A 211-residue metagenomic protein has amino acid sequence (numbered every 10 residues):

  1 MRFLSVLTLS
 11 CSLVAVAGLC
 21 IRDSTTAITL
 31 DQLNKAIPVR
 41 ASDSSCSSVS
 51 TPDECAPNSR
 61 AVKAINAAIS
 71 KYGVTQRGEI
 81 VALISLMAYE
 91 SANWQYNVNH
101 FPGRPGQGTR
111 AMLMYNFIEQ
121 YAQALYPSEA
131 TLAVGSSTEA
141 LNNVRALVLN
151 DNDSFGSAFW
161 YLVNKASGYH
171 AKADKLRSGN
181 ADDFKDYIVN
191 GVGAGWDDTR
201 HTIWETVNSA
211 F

Functional and structural regions predicted by a protein language model:
M1-S24, F211: Fungal secretory targeting signals
T8, G193-F211: A cross-kingdom marker for long, charged
C20-A64, I69-S70, V74, G78-G168: Peptidoglycan-targeting cell-wall enzymes and recognition modules
T25-I28, G179, T199: Short coil/turn linker and secondary-structure boundary residues
M87-A92, A171-W196: Acidic helix/loop microenvironments that form the catalytic cleft of cell-wall polysaccharide enzymes
Y161-G168, G191-G195, A210: Hydrophobic alpha-helical segments
